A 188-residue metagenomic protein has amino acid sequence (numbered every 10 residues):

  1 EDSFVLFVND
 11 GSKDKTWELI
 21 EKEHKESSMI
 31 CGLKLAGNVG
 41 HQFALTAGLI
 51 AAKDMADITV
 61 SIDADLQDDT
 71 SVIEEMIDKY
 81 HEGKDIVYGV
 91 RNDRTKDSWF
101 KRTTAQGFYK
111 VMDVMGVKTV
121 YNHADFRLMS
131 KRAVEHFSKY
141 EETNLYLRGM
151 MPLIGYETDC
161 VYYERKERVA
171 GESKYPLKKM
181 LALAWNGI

Functional and structural regions predicted by a protein language model:
D2-S12, L33-K34: Short beta-strand/loop segment that forms part of the nucleotide-sugar
S3, M29-I30, K84: Short, conserved active-site loop motifs that form the nucleotide-linked donor/cofactor pocket
N9-E18, L66-Q67: A conserved acidic beta->alpha catalytic loop
K15, L19-K22, A47, E75: Alpha-helical transmission elements in cytosolic ATPase-linked domains
E23-S27: Acidic-histidine catalytic/liganding microenvironments
L33-G37, H41-A51, I58, T70-L147 (+1 more regions): Acceptor/aglycone-binding surface of glycosyltransferases and processive sugar-polymer synthases
M55-Q67: Short beta-strand-to-loop acidic/aromatic patch adjacent to the donor-nucleotide binding site
